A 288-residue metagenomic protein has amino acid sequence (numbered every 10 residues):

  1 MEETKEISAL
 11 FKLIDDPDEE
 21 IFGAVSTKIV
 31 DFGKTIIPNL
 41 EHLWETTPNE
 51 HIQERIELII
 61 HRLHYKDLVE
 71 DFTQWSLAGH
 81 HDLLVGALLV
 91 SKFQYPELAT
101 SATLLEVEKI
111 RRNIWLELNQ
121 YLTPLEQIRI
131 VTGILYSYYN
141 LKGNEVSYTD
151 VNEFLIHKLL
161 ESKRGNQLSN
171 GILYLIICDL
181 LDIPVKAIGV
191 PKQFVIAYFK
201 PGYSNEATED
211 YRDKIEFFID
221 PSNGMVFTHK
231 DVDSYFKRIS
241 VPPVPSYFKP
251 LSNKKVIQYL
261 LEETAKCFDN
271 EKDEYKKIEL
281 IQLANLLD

Functional and structural regions predicted by a protein language model:
M1-D288: A structural boundary/capping signal
